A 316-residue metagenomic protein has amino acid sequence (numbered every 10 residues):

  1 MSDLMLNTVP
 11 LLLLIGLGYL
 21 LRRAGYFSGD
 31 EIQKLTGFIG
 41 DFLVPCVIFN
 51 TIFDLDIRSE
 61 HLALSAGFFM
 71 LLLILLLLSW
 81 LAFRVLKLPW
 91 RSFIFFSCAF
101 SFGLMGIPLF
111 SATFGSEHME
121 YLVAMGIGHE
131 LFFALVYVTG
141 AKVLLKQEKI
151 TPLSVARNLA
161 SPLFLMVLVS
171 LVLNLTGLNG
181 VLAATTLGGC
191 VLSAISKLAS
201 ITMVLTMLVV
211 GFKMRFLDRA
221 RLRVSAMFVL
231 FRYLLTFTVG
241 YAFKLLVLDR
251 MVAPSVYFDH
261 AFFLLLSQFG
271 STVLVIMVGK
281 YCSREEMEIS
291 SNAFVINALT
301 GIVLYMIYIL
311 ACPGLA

Functional and structural regions predicted by a protein language model:
M1-A316: Alpha-helical transmembrane segments of multi-pass small-molecule/ion transporters
